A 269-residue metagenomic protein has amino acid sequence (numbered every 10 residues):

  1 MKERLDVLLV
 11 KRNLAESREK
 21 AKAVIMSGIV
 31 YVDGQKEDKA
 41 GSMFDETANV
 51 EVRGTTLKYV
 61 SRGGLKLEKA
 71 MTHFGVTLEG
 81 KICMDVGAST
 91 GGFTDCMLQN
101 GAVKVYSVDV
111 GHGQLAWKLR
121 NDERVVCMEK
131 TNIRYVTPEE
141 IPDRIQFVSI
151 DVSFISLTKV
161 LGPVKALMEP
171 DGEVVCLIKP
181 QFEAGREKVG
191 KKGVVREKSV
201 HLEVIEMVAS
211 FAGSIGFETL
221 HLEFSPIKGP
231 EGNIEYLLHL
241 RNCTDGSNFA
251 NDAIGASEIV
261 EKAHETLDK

Functional and structural regions predicted by a protein language model:
M1-A48, I82-C83: A basic, amphipathic helix-loop patch mediating RNA/tRNA/ribosome contacts
L14, T72-E79, E139-P142: Glycine-rich helix-loop-beta junction characteristic of Rossmann-like nucleotide cofactor-binding loops
L78-S89: Conserved class I S-adenosyl-L-methionine
T90-G101: Conserved SAM-binding loop of SAM-dependent methyltransferases across substrates and taxa, primarily the Class I
Y106-K159: S-adenosyl-L-methionine
T158-V175: A short glycine-rich, Lys/Arg-flanked "PGG" loop and its adjoining helix->strand segment in the class I
P180-R196: Short, glycine-/aromatic-enriched active-site segment of Class I SAM-dependent methyltransferases
I234-K269: Flexible, glycine-/basic-rich loop-and-beta segments that form/coincide with the SAM-dependent methyltransferase
